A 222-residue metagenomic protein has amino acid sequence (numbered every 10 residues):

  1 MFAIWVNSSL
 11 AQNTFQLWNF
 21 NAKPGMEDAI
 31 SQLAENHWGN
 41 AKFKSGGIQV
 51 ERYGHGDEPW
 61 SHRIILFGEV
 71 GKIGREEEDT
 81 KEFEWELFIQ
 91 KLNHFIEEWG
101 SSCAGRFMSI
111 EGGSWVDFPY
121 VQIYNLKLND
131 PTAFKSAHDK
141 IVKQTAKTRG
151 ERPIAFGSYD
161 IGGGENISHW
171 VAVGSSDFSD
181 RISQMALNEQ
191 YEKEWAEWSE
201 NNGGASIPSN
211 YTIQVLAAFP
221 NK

Functional and structural regions predicted by a protein language model:
M1-N13: Bacterial Sec-dependent N-terminal signal peptides
L10-K222: Short S/T/G/P-rich N-terminal loop/turn motif that feeds into the first structured element of a domain
